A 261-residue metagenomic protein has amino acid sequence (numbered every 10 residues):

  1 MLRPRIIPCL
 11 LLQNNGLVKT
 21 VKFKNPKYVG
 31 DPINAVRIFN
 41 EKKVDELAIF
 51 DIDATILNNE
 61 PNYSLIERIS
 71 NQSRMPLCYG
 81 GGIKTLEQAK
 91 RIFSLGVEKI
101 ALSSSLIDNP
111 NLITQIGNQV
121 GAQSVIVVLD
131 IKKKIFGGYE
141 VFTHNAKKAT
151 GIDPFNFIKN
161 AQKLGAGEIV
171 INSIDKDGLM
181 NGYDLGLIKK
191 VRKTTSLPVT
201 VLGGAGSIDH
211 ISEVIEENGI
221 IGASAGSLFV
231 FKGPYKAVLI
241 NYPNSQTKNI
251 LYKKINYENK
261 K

Functional and structural regions predicted by a protein language model:
L2-I6, A54-N71, K84-K90, S104-I126 (+4 more regions): Active-site-adjacent beta->alpha loops and helix N-cap segments on the catalytic face of soluble alpha/beta enzymes
R5-C9, E46, R74-C78, E98-A101 (+5 more regions): Structural preference for beta-strand elements that scaffold enzyme active sites
L11, F39, L47, I92 (+5 more regions): Conserved, mostly hydrophobic/aromatic
L12-N14, V18, F93, V97-I171 (+1 more regions): Conserved anion-binding
G16-E60: N-terminal beta-alpha supersecondary unit
Y28-N40, K84-R91, A149-N160, I211: Short, acidic/polar
S73, L77-I100, G186-A223: Catalytic cores of alpha/beta
N111-V120, I211-K261: C-terminal helical cap(s) of enzyme catalytic domains, especially alpha/beta-barrels
